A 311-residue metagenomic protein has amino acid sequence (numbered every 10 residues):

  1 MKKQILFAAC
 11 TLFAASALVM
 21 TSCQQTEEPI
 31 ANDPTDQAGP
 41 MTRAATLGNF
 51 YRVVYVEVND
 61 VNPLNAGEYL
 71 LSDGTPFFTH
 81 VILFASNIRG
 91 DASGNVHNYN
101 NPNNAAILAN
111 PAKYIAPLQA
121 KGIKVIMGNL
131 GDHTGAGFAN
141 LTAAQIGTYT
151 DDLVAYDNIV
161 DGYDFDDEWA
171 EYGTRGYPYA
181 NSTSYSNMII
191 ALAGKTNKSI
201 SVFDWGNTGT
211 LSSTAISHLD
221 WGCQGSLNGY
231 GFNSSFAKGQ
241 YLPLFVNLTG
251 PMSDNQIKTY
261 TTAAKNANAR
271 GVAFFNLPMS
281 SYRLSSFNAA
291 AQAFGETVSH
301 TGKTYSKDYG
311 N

Functional and structural regions predicted by a protein language model:
M1-P34: Bacterial Sec-dependent N-terminal signal peptides
C23-N311: Secreted glycan hydrolases and related glycan-binding modules that recognize and/or cleave
